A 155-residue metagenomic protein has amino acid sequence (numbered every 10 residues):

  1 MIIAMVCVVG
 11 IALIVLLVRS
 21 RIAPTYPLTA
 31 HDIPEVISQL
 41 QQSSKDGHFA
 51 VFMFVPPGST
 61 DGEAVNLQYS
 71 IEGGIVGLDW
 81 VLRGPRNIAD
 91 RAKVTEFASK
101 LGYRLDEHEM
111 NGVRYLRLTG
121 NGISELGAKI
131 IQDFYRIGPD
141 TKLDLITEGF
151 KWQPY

Functional and structural regions predicted by a protein language model:
M1-V8: Feature marks short, highly hydrophobic, charge-poor N-terminal signal-anchor/signal peptide-like helices that anchor
V9-R19: Hydrophobic alpha-helical membrane-insertion segments, chiefly the h-region of N-terminal signal peptides
L17-Y155: Structured alpha/beta or helical-core interaction and ligand-binding surfaces enriched in interleaved
